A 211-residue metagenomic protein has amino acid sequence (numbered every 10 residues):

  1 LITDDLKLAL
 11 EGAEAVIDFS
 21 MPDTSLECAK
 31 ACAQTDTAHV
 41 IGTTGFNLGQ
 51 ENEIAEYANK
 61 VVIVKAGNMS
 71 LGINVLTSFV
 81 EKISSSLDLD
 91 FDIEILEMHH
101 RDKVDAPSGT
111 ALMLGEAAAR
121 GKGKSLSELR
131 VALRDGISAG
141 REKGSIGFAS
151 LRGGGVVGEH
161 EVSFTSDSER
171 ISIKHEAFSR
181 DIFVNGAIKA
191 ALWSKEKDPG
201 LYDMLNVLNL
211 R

Functional and structural regions predicted by a protein language model:
L1-K7, L89-R211: C-terminal substrate-binding/catalytic lobe of Rossmann-fold NAD(P)-dependent oxidoreductases
L1-Q34: N-terminal glycine-/serine-/threonine-rich beta1-alpha1-beta2 phosphate-ribose binding loop of Rossmann-like
E14, S20-M21, T44, S150-R152: Short glycine-/small-residue-rich Rossmann-like dinucleotide-binding loops
A15, A38, V62, D92 (+1 more regions): Residue-level detector of anion-binding/catalytic polar loops
D23-T35, G42-K65, L71-I83: Rossmann-fold NAD(P)-binding glycine/threonine-rich loop
T35, N59-K60, S86-D88, G121-S125: Short helix-capping segments at alpha-helix termini
